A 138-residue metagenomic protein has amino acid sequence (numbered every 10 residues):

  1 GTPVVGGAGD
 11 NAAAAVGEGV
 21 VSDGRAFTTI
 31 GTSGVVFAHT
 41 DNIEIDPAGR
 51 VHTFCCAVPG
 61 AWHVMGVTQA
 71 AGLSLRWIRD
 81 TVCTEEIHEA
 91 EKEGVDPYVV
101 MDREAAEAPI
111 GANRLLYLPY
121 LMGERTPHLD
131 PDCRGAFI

Functional and structural regions predicted by a protein language model:
G1-I138: Active-site core segments that coordinate phosphate-bearing ligands/cofactors across diverse enzyme families
